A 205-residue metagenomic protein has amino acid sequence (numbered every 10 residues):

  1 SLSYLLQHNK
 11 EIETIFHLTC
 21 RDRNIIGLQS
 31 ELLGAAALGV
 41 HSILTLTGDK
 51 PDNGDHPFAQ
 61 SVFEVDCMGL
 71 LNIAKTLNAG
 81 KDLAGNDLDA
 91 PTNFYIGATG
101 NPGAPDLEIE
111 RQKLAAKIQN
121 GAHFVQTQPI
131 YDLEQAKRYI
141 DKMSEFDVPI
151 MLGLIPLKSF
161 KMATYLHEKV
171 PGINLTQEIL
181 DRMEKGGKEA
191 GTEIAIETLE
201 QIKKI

Functional and structural regions predicted by a protein language model:
S1-E13, F94, E184-K188: Flavin-dependent oxidoreductase catalytic cores
S1-L5, N24-S30, K50-D87, D106-I109 (+1 more regions): Active-site-adjacent beta->alpha loops and helix N-cap segments on the catalytic face of soluble alpha/beta enzymes
K10-T14, G39-H41, A90-I96, A122-H123 (+2 more regions): Short, well-ordered coil/turn segments that N-cap beta-strands
T14-L18, I43-T45, I96-G100, I118 (+2 more regions): Hydrophobic faces of well-ordered beta-strands that scaffold small-molecule active sites in alpha/beta enzyme cores
F16-P51: A generic, well-ordered mixed alpha/beta core segment in the N-terminal half of proteins
N24-A36, E108-A115, K137-D141, F160-M162 (+1 more regions): Catalytic cores of alpha/beta
G48, S61-D89, T99-A104, E145-E197: Active-site pocket-lining/capping segments in soluble small-molecule metabolic enzymes
D87-Y131: Internal active-site segments that recognize and position negatively charged phosphoryl groups and nucleotide moieties
